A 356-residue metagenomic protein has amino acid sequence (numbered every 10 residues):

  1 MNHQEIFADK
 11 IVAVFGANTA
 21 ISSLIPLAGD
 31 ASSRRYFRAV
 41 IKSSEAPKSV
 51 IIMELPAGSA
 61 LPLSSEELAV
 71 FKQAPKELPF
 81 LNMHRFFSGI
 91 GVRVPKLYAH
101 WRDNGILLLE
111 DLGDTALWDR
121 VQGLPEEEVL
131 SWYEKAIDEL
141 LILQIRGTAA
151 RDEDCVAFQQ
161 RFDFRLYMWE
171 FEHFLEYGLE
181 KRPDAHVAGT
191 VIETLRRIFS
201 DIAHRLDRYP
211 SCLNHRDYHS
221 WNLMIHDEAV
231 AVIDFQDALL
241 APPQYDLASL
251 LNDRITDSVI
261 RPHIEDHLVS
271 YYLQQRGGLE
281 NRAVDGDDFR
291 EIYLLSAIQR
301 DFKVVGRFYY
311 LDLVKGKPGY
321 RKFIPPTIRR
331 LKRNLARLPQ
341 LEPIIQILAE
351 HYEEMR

Functional and structural regions predicted by a protein language model:
M1-A20: Juxta-kinase regulatory segment immediately upstream of eukaryotic protein kinase catalytic domains
H3, F158-I202, H267, K332: Active-site catalytic-loop/activation-segment of kinase and kinase-like phosphoryl-transfer enzymes
S22-K42: ATP-binding glycine-rich phosphate-binding loop
S33-V40, I51-I52, S200-L247, S258: Active-site acidic catalytic loop and adjacent metal/ATP-binding pocket of ATP-dependent phosphoryl transfer enzymes
V40-D163, Y167-W169, H173: ATP-binding pocket architecture of kinase catalytic cores
V70, W118-L130, C155, R182-V187 (+2 more regions): Short, polar/flexible loop-turn hinges at active-site or ligand-entry regions and domain interfaces
E172-R182, P243-R282, L295-K315, T327-N334: Active-site activation/catalytic loop segments of kinase-like enzymes and analogous catalytic loops in related
R307-R356: Helical subdomain adjoining the active site within ATP-dependent kinase catalytic cores
